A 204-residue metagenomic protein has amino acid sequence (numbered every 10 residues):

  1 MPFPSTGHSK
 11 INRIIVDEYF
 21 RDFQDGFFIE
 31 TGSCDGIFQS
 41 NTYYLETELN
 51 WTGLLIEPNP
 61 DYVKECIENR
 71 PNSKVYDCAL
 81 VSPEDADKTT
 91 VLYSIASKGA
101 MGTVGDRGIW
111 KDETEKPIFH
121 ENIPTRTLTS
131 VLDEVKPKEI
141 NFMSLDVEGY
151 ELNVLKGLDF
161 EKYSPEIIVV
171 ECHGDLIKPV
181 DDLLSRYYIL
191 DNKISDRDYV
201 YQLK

Functional and structural regions predicted by a protein language model:
M1-K204: Phosphate/nucleotide-binding beta-alpha loop and adjacent structural elements of enzyme active sites
